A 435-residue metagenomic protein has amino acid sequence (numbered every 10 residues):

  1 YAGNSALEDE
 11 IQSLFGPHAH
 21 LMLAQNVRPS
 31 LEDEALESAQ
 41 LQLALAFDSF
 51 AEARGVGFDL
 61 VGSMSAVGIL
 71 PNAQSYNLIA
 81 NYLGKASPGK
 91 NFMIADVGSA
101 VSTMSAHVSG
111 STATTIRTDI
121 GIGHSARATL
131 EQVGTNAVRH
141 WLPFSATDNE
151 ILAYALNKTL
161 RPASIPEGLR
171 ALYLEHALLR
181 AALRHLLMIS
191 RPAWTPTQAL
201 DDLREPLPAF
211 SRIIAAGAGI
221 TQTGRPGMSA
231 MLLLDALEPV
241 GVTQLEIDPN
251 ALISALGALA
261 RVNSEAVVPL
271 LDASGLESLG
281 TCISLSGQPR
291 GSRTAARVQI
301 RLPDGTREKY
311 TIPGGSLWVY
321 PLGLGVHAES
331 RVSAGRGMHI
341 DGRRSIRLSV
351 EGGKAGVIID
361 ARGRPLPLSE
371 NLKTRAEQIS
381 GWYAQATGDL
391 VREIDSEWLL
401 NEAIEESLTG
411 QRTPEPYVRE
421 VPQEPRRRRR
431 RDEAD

Functional and structural regions predicted by a protein language model:
Y1-N91, A171-R180, I189-S190, W194-T197 (+5 more regions): Nucleotide/phosphate-binding catalytic cleft detector across ATP-hydrolyzing and phosphate-transferring enzymes
L7-D9, A100-M104, S111-T112, G123 (+2 more regions): Flexible loop/turn segments at secondary-structure boundaries
I69-A73, S111-R180, T243-V267: Glycine-rich phosphate-binding loop plus the immediately following alpha-helix
L83-S111: Gly/Thr-rich phosphate-binding beta-strand-loop-beta motif of the actin/hexokinase/Hsp70
N149-T159, H185, C282-I283, A296: Extended, charge-rich intrinsically disordered regulatory tails
R184-R191, A258: Short glycine/serine- and small hydrophobic-enriched flexible loop segments
A236, G241: Phosphate-binding loop/pocket of nucleotide- and phosphate-handling active sites
